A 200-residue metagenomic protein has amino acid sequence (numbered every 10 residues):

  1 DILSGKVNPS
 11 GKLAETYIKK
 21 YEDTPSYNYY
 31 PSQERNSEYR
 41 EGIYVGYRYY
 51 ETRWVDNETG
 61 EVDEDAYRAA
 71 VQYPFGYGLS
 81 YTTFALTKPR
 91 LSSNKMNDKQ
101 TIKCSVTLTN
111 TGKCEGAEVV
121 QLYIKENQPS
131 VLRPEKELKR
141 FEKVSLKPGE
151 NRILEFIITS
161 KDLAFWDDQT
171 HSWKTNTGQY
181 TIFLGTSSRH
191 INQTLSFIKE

Functional and structural regions predicted by a protein language model:
D1-A117, K143, N176-T177, T181-G185 (+1 more regions): Secreted, periplasmic, or luminal enzymes acting at the cell surface/secretory milieu
N57, G116-E118, S130-L132, A164-W166 (+1 more regions): Short acidic, gly/pro-rich beta-turn/loop elements at beta-sheet edges and active-site/ligand-binding grooves
V62-D65, Y123, E137-L138, H171-W173: Short intrinsically disordered coil segments
S92, T109-T111, K125, I157-K161 (+1 more regions): Solvent-exposed residues in well-ordered beta-strands and their adjoining turns, especially edge/terminal strands
T101-K103, N151-E155, N192-T194: Intrinsic-disorder/low-complexity, polar/charged segments enriched in Ser/Thr/Lys/Arg/Asp/Glu/Gln
K113-S130, K136-L138: Short acidic, flexible loop segments centered on an aromatic residue
S130-D168: Intrinsically disordered, low-complexity Pro/Gly/Ser/Thr-rich segments with frequent PxxP/GP/PP motifs and embedded
T159-E200: Terminal connector regions
